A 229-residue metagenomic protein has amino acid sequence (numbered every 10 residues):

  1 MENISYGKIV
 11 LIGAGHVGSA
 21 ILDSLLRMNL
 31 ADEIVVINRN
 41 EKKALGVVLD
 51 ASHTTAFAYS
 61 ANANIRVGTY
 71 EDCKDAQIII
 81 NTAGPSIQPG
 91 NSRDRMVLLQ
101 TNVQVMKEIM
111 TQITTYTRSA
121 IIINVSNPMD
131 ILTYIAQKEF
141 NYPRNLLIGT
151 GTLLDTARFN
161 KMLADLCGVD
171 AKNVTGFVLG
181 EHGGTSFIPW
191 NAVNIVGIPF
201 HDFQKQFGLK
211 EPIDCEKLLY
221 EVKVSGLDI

Functional and structural regions predicted by a protein language model:
A14-G15: Glycine-rich Rossmann-fold phosphate-binding loop(s) that bind the pyrophosphate of adenine dinucleotide cofactors
G18-S19: N-terminal Rossmann-fold NAD(P) dinucleotide-binding loop
R27-E33, N141-P143: Conserved S-adenosyl-L-methionine
I37-Q77: Conserved N-terminal Rossmann-fold NAD(P) cofactor-binding segment
S60-S119: Rossmann-like NAD(P)-binding element
D94-N160: Rossmann-like NAD(P)(H) cofactor-binding subdomain of soluble oxidoreductases
F140-R144, D155-I229: C-terminal substrate-binding/catalytic lobe of Rossmann-fold NAD(P)-dependent dehydrogenases
